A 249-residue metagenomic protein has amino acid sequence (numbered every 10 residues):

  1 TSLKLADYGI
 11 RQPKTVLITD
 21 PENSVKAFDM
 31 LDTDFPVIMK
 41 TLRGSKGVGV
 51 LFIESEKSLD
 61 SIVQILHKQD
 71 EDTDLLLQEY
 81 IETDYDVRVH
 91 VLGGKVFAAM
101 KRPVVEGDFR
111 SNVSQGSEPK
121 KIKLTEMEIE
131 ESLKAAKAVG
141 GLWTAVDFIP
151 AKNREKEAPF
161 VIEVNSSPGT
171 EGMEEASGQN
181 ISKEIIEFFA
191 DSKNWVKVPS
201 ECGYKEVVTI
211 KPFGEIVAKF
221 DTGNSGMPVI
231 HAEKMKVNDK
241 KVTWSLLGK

Functional and structural regions predicted by a protein language model:
T1-T19, N23-K26: Conserved N-proximal alpha/beta basic substrate-recognition cap immediately N-terminal to, or forming the N-lobe
L5, L31-V48, E71-D84: ATP-grasp fold ATP-binding core
V37, K95-A98, T144, F160-E163: Protein kinase-like catalytic core scaffold
V50-A135: Phosphate-binding site of ATP-dependent enzymes
V89-V91, K156-G172: A short beta-strand motif that forms the metal-chelation/ATP-contact edge of phosphoryl-transfer active sites
H90-L92, I149-N153, D221: Short beta-strand micro-motifs enriched in acidic
R110-K156, I185-A190: A long amphipathic alpha-helix within ATP-dependent nucleotide-binding catalytic cores
V196-K249: Pepsin/retropepsin-fold aspartyl endopeptidases
